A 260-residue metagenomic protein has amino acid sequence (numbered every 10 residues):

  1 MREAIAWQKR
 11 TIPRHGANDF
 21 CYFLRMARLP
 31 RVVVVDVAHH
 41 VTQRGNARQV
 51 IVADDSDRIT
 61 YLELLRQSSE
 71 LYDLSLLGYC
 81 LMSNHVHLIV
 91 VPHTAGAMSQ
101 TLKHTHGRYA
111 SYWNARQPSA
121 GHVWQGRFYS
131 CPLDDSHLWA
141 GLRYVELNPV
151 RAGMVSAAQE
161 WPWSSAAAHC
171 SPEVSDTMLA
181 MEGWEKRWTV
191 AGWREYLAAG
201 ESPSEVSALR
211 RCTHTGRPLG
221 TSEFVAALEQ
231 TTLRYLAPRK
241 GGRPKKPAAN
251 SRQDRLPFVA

Functional and structural regions predicted by a protein language model:
M1-M82, V91-A260: Short Pro-Cys-Gly-centered "Cys-loop" motif that presents a nucleophilic cysteine in a tight turn
